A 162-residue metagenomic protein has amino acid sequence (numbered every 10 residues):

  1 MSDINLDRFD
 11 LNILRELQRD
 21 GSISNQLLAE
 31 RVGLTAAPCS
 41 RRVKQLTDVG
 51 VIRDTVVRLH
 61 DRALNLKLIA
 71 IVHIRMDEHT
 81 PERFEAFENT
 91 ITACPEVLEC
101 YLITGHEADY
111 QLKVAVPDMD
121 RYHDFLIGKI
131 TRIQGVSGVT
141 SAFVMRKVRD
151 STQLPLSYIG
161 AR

Functional and structural regions predicted by a protein language model:
M1-R162: A compositional/biophysical signature of low hydrophobicity enriched in polar/charged and small residues
